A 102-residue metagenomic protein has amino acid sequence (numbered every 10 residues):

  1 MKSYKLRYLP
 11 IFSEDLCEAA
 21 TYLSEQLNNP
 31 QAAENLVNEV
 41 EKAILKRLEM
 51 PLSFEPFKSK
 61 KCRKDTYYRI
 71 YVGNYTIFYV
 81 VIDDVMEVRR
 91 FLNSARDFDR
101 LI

Functional and structural regions predicted by a protein language model:
M1-E39: Arg/Lys-rich, positively charged N-terminal/basic patches that mediate binding to nucleic acids
A20, E41, R89-L92: Conserved protein kinase catalytic domain
Y22, Q26, K46, M50-S53: Amphipathic, soluble alpha-helical interaction motifs
L27, V72-I102: Enriched for short, Lys/Arg-rich terminal
E39-L45: Compact soluble domain cores
M50-D84: Basic/aromatic recognition patch in beta-strand/loop cores that engages polyanionic ligands
